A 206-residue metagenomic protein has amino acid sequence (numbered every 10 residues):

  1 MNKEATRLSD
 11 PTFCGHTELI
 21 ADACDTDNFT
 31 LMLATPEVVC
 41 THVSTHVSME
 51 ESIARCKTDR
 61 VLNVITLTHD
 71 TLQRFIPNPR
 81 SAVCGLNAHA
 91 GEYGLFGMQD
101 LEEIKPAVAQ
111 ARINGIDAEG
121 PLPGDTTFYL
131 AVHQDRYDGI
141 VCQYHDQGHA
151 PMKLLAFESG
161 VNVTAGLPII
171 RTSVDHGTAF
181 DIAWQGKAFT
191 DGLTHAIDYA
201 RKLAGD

Functional and structural regions predicted by a protein language model:
M1-Q99, K105-D206: Anion-binding alpha/beta catalytic cores of soluble intermediary-metabolism enzymes, centered on
